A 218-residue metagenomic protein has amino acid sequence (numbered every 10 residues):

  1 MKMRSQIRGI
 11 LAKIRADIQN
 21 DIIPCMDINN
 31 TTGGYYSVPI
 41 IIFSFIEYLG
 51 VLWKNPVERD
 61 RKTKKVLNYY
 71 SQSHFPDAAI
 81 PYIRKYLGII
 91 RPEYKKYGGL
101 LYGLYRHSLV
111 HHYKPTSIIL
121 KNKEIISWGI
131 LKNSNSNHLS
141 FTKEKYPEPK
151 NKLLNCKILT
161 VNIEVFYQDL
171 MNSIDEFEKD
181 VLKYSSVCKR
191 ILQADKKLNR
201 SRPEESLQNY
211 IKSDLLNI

Functional and structural regions predicted by a protein language model:
M1-A12, I28-S44, Y69, S73 (+2 more regions): Short, charged/polar micro-motifs that form catalytic or ligand-binding hotspots
K2-K13, D17, D21, T32 (+2 more regions): Polyanionic, low-complexity intrinsically disordered segments
I22-C25, G34-K85: Short, contiguous, well-structured surface segments enriched in hydrophobic/aromatic residues
E47-V57, L87-G88, V110, K114 (+2 more regions): Hydrophobic/aromatic-lined pockets within catalytic cores
S73-S108, H112-L120: Short, mixed-charge amphipathic alpha-helical segments
